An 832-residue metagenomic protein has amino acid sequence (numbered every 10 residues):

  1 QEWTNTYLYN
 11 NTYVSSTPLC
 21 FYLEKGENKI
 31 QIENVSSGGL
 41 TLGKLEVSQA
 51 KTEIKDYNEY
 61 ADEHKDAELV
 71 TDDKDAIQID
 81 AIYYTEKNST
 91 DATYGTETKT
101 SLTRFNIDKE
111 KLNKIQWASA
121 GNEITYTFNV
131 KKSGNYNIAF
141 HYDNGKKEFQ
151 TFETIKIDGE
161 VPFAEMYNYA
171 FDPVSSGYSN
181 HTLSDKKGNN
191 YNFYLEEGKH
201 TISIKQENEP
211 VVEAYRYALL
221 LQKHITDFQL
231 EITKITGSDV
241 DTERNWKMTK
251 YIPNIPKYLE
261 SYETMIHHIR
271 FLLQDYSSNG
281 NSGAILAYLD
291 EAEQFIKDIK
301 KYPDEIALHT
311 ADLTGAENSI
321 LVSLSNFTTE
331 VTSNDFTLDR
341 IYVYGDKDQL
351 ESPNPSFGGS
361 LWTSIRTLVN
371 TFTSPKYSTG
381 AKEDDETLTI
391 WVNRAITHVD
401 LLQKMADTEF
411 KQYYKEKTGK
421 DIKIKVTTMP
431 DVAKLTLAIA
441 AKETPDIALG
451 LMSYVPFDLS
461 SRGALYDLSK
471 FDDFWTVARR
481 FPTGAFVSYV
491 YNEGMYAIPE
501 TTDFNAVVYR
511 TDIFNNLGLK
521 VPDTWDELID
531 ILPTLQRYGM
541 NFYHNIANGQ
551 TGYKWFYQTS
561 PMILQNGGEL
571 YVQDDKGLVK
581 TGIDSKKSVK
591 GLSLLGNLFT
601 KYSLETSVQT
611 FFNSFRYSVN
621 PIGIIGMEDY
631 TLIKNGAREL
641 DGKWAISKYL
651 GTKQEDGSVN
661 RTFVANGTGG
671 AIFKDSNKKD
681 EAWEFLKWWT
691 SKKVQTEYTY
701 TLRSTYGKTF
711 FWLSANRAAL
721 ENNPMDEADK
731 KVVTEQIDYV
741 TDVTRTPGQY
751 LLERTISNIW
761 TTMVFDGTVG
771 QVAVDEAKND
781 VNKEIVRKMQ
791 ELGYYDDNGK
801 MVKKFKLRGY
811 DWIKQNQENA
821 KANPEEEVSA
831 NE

Functional and structural regions predicted by a protein language model:
Q1-I341: Extracytoplasmic
K132, A637-F710, D738-R745: Extracytoplasmic/periplasmic substrate-recognition and gating elements
E305, H309-D312, I341, V664 (+1 more regions): C-terminal capping/gating helix-and-loop segments adjacent to ligand/active sites or protein-protein/ligand interfaces
V369, K376-G380, M452-A506, I529 (+3 more regions): Hinge/lid segment of periplasmic solute-binding proteins
T408, Q412, E416-F481, S488 (+3 more regions): Extracytoplasmic "Venus flytrap"/periplasmic binding protein-like
Y491-E500, N505, I529-K580, K587 (+2 more regions): Extracytoplasmic/periplasmic solute-binding protein
D575-T606, T652: Glycine-centered hinge/linker elements that transmit conformational signals in sensory and ligand-binding systems
S647-G651, Y700-M763, Y794-A830: Long, aromatic- and glycine/proline-rich binding clefts that accommodate carbohydrate-like moieties
